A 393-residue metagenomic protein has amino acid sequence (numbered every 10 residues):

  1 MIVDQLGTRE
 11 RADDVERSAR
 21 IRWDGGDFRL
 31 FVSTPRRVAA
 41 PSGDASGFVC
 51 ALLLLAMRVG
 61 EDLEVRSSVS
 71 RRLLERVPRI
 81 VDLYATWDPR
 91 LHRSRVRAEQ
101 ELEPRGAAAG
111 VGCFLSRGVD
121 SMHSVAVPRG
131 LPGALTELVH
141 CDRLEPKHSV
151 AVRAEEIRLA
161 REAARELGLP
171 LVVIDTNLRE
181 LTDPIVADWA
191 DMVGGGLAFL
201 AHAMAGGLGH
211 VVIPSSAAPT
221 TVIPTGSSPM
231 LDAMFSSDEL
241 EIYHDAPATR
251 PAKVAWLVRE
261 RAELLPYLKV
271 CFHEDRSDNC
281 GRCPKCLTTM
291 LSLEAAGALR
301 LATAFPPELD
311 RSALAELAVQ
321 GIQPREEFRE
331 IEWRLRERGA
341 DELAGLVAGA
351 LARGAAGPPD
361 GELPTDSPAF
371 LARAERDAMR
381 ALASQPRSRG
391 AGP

Functional and structural regions predicted by a protein language model:
M1-E16, D27-R29, S33, A39-D44: Short Lys/Arg-enriched alpha/beta "domain-start" segment
M1-R20, A51, A56-L63, V69-F114 (+2 more regions): Nucleotide-activated chemistry modules centered on ATP-dependent adenylation/adenylyltransferase
W23-G25: Solvent-exposed strand-loop boundary residues in beta-sheet-rich modules
F28-T34, G60, V65: Short glycine-rich, basic-tinged beta-strand/loop micro-motifs
V38, D44-L53, R66: Extended acidic/polar, glycine-enriched regions that form or flank non-catalytic beta-rich accessory modules
L265-P266, R376-G390: N-terminal targeting/anchoring "stem" of glycan-biosynthesis enzymes
